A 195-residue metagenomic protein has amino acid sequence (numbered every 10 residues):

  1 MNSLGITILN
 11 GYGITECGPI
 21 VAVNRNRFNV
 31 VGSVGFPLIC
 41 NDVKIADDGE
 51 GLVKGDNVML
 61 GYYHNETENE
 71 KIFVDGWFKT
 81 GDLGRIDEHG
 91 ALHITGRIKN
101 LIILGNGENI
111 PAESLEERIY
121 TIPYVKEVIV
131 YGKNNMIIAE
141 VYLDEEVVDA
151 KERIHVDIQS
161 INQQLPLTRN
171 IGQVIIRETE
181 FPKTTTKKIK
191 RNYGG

Functional and structural regions predicted by a protein language model:
M1-L92, I98-L101, E116: Conserved AMP-binding/adenylate-forming
E16, I137, E145-E146, E180-P182: Conserved nucleotide-binding/hydrolysis micro-motifs of P-loop NTPases
I45, G49, G55, L60-G61 (+1 more regions): AMP-binding/adenylate-forming catalytic core of the ANL superfamily
V130, Q173-I176: Hydrophobic/anchoring residues in structured secondary elements
I176-G195: Flexible lysine-rich "adenylation lid" loop at the C-terminal edge of ANL adenylation domains
